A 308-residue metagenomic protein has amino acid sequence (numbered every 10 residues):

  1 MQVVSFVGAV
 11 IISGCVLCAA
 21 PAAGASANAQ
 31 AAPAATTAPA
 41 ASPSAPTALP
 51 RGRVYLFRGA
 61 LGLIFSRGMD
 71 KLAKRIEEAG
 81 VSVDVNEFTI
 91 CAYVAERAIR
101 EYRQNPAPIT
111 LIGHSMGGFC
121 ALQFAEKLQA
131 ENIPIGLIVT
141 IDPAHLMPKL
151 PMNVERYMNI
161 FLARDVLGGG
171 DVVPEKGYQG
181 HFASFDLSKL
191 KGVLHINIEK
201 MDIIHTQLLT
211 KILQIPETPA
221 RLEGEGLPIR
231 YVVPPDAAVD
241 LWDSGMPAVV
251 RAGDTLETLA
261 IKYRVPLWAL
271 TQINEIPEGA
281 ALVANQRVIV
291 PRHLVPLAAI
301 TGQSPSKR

Functional and structural regions predicted by a protein language model:
F6-A19: Bacterial N-terminal signal peptides
C18-A34: Signal peptide processing junction and immediate N-terminal pro/mature segment of secreted/exported proteins
S42-A107, L194, E225-Y231: Active-site catalytic motif of lipid deacylating hydrolases and related acyltransferases
R51-R53, A73-I76, V83-F88, A95-E175: Serine-dependent carboxylesterase/thioesterase catalytic core of lipase-like alpha/beta-hydrolase/SGNH enzymes
L61, M69-K71, M152-P228: Lipolytic serine-hydrolase domain surface
V232-R264, Q286-V288: Primarily a LysM-type cell-wall glycan-binding module
R251, P277, A281-V283: Residue-level recognition of short, solvent-exposed, well-ordered loop/turn junctions that link secondary-structure
V295-G302: Short, Lys/Arg- and Gly-enriched loop/turn segments at beta-strand edges
